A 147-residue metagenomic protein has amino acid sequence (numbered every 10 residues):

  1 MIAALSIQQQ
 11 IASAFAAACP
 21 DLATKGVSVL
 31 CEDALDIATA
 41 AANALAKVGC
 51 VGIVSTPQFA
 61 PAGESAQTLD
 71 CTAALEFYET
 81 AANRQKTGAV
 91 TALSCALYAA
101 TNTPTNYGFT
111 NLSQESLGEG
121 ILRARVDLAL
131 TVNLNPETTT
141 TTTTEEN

Functional and structural regions predicted by a protein language model:
M1-G63, Q85-A89, G118: Small/polar-rich, solvent-exposed N-terminal microdomains that initiate assembly or binding
Q8-Q9, A60-D70, Y78-N102, E115: Extracellular/virion structural assembly segments
I11, F15, V27-V29, V51-I53 (+4 more regions): Hydrophobic beta-strand residues in large extracellular and virion-surface proteins
P20-A23, L35-I37, N43-V48, G88-N147: Acidic-leaning, charged glycine-interspersed low-complexity segments
S65-A82, G120-N135: Oligomerization/assembly interface segments of phage tail-like spikes and tubes
